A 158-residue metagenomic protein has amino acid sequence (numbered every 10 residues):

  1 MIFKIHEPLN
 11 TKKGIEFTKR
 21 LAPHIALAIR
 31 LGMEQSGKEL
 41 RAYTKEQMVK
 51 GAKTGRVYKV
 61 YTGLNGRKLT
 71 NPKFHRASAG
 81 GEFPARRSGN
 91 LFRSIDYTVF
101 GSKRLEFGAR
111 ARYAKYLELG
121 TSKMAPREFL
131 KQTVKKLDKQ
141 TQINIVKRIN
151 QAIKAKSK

Functional and structural regions predicted by a protein language model:
M1-K158: Short, Lys/Arg-rich flexible segments
